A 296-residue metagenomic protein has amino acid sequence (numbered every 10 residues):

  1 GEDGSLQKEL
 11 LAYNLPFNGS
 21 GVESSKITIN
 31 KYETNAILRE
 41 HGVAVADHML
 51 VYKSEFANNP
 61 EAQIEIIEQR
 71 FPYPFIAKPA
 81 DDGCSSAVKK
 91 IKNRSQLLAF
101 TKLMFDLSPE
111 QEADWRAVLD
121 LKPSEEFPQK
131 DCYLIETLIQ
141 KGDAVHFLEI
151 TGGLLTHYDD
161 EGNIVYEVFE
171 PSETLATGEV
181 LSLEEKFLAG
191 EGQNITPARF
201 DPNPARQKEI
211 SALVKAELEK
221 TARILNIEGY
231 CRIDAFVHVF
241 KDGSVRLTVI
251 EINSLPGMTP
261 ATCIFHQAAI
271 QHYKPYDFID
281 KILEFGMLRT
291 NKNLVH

Functional and structural regions predicted by a protein language model:
G1-A57, E61, E65, Q69-R70: Conserved N-proximal alpha/beta basic substrate-recognition cap immediately N-terminal to, or forming the N-lobe
N18, A46, I76, L134-E136: Structural detector of well-ordered beta-strand residues that form the stable sheet scaffold of enzyme domains
R39, V51, V88-N93, L154-H157 (+3 more regions): Short beta-strand-to-turn element immediately C-terminal to the catalytic PLP-Schiff-base lysine in fold type I
A46-L50, F75-F105, E112: Glycine-rich phosphate-binding loop of ATP-grasp-fold ATP-dependent ligases
I67-I76, E167: Acidic/histidine-enriched active-site and ligand-binding environments that engage anionic O-linkages
Q96-P197, E209, L213, S244-T248: Phosphate-binding site of ATP-dependent enzymes
D143-A144, D201-H296: ATP-dependent carboxylate activation and anion-phosphoryl transfer catalytic cores that bind Mg-ATP to form
